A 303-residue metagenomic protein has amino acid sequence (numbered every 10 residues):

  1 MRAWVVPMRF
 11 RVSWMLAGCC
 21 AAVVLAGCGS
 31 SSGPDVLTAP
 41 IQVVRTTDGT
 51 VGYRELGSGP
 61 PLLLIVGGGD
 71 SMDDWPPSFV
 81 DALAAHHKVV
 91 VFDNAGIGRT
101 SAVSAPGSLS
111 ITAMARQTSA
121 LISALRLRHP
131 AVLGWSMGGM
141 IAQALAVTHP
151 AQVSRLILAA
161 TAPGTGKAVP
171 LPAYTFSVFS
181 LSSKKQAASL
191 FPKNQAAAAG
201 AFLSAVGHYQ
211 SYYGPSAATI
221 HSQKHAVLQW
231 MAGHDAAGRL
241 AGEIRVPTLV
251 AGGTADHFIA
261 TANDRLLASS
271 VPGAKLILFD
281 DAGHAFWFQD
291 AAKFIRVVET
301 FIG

Functional and structural regions predicted by a protein language model:
G49, R54-S101: Conserved HGGG/HGGXW glycine-rich cap/lid loop of the alpha/beta-hydrolase fold
V91, G96-A131: Active-site loop/oxyanion-hole signature of alpha/beta-hydrolase fold enzymes
G139-P150, L156: Short glycine-enriched nucleophile-adjacent loop and the immediately C-terminal alpha-helix near the catalytic center
V147, L156-K184: Flexible "cap/lid" loop of the alpha/beta hydrolase fold
Y212-A237: Hydrophobic, aromatic-rich cap/lid helix
I244, V250-G252: Short beta-strand/loop motif that positions the catalytic acidic residue of the alpha/beta-hydrolase fold
H257-N263: Conserved alpha/beta-hydrolase "acid-adjacent" motif
G273-G303: Catalytic active-site module of serine/aspartate enzymes centered on a nucleophile-bearing elbow/loop
